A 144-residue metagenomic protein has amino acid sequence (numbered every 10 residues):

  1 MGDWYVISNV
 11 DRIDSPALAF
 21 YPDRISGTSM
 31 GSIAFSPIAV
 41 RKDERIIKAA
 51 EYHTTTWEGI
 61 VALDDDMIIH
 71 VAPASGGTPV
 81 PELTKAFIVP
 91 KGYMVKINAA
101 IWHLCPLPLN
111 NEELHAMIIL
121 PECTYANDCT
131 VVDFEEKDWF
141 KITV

Functional and structural regions predicted by a protein language model:
M1-A86, C123-D128, E135-T143: Non-catalytic, conserved peripheral segments adjacent to functional cores
G59, A86-I88, M94-K96, A116 (+1 more regions): Conserved hydrophobic/aromatic beta-strand scaffold that supports enzyme active sites
P73, A99, I118-E122: Short, structured patches in soluble enzyme cores that scaffold and shape functional sites
V80-P81, P108-N111: Short glycine/proline-enriched turns and hinge-like loops at secondary-structure junctions
V89-L109: Conserved metal-binding segment of the jelly-roll/cupin
H103-L107, D133, F140-V144: A general structural signal for short secondary-structure boundary/capping elements
N111-A126: A short hydrophobic beta-strand segment most commonly corresponding to one strand of the jelly-roll/cupin
N111-E112, V131-D133: Short, glycine/charged-enriched secondary-structure capping and boundary segments
